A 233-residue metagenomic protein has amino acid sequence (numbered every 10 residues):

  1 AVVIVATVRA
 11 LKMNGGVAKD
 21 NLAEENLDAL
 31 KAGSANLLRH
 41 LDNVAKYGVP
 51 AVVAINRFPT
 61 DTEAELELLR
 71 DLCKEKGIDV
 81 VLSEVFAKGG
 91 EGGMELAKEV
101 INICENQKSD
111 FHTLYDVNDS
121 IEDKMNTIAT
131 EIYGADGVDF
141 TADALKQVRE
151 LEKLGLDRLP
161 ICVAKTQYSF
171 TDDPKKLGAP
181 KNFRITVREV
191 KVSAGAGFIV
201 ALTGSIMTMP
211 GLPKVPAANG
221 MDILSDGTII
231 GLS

Functional and structural regions predicted by a protein language model:
A1-A10: Inter-motif core of Ras-like GTPase G domains
I4, V53-I55: Structural beta-sheet core signal
T7, A164-T166, T203: Structured loops at beta-to-helix junctions and adjacent beta-edge loops in soluble globular domains
R9-L30: A solvent-exposed, charged loop/short amphipathic helix patch at secondary-structure junctions
A29, Y168-S233: C-terminal effector/interaction modules appended to NTPase cores
L30-G33, L37: Aromatic/hydrophobic pocket-lining residues that form the small-molecule binding cavity in soluble enzyme cores
N36, P50-A51: Cap/lid and interdomain-hinge subdomains that line or gate substrate/regulatory clefts in soluble alpha/beta enzymes
H40, A45-G48, I55, T60-T62 (+2 more regions): Hard-cation-handling environments
